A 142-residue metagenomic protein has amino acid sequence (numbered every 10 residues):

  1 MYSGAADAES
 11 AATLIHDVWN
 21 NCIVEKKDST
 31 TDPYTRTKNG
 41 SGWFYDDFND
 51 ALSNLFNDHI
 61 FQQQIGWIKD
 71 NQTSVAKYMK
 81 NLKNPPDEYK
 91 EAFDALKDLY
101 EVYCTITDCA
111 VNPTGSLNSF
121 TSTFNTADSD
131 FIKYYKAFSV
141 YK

Functional and structural regions predicted by a protein language model:
M1-N57, E88-K142: C-terminal amphipathic alpha-helix
N54-D70: Mid-length scaffold segments of soluble, non-membrane domains
I65-D87: Amphipathic, heptad-repeat alpha-helical segments
